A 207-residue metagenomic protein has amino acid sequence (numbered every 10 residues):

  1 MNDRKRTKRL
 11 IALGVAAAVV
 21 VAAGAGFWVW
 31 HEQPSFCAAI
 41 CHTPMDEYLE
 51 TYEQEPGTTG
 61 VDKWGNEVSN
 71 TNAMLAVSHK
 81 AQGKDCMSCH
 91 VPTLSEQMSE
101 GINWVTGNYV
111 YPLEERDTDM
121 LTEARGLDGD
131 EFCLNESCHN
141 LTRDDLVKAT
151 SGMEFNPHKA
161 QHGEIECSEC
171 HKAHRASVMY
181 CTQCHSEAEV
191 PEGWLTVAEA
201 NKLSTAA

Functional and structural regions predicted by a protein language model:
N2-A207: Short sequence/structural segments immediately N-terminal
